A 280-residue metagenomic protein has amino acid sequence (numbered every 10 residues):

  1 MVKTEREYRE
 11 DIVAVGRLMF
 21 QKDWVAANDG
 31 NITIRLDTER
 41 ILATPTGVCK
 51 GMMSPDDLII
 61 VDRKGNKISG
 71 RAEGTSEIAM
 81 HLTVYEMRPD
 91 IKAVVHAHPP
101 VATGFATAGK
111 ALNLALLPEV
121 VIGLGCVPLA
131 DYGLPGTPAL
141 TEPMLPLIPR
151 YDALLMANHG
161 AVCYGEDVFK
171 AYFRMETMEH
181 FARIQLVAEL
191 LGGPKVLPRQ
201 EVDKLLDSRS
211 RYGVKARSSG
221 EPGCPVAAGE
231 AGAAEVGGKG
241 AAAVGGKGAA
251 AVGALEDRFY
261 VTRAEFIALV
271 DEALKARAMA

Functional and structural regions predicted by a protein language model:
M1-A280: Glycine-rich flexible loops
